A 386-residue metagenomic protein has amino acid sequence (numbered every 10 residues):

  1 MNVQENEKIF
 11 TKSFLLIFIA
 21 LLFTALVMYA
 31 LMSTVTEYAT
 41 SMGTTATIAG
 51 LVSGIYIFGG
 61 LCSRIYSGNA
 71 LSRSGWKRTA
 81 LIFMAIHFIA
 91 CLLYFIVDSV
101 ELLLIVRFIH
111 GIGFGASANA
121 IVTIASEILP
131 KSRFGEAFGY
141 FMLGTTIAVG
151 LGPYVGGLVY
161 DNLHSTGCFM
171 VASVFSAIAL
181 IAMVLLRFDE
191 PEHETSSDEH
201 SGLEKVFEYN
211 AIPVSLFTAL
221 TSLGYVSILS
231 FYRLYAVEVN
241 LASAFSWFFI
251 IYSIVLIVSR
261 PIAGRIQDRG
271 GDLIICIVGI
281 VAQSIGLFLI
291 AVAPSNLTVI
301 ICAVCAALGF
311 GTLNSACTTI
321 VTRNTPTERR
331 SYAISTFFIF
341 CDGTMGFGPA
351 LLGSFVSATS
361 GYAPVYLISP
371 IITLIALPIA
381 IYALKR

Functional and structural regions predicted by a protein language model:
N2-T11, F188-L216: Juxtamembrane intracellular "pre-TM" segments in multi-pass secondary transporters
I57-I65, V149-G150, S253-I257, P261 (+1 more regions): Residue-level signature of mid-helix packing/kink "hotspots" within the transmembrane helices of 12-pass Major
S63-G75, R260-G271, S357: Helix-to-loop junctions at the C-terminal end of transmembrane segments in multipass secondary transporters
G75, I96-E101, G271, A293-P294: Helix-breaking motifs and short loop linkers at transmembrane-helix boundaries and internal kinks in secondary membrane
R78-L92, I274-F288: Structural signature of the two symmetry-related core transmembrane helices
E101-I109, L297-C305: Paired small-residue
V106-G144, T319: Cytoplasmic helix-loop-helix junction between adjacent transmembrane helices in 12-TM secondary transporters
S173-H193, I379-A383: C-terminal membrane-cytosol helix-exit motif in multi-pass small-molecule transporters
